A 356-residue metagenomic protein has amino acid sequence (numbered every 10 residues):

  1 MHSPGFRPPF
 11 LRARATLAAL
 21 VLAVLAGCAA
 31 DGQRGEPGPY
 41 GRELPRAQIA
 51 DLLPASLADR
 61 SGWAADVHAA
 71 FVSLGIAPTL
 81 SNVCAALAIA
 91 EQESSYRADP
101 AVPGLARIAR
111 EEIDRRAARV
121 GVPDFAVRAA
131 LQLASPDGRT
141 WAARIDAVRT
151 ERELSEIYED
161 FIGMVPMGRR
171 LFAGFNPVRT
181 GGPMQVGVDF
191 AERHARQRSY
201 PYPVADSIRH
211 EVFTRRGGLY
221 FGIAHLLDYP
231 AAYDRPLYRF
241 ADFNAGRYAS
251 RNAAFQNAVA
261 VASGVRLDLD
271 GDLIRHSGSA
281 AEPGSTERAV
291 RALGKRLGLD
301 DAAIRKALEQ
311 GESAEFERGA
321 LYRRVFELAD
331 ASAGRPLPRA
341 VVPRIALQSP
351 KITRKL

Functional and structural regions predicted by a protein language model:
H2-S3, F10-R12, L20-L356: Cell-wall glycan-active module
